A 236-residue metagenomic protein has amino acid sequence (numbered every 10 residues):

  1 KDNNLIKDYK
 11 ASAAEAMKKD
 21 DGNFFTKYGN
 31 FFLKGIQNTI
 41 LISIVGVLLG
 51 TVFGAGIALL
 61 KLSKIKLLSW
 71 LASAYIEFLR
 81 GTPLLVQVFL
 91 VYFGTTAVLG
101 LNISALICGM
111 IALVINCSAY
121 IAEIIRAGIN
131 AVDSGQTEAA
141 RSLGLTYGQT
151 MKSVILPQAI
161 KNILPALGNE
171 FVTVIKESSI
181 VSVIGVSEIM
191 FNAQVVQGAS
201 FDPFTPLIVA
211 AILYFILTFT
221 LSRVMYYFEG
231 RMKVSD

Functional and structural regions predicted by a protein language model:
D2-D236: Transmembrane alpha-helices and adjacent helix-loop boundaries
